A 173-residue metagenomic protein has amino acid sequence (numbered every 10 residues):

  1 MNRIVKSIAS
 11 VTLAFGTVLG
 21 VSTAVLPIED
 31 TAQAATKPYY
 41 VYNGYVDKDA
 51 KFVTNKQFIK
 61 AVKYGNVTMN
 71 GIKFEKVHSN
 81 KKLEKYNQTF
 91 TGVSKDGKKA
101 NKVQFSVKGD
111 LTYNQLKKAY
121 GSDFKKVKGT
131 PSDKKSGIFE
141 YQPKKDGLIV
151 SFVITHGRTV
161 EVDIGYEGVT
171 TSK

Functional and structural regions predicted by a protein language model:
M1-F15: Bacterial N-terminal signal peptides that target proteins for export
R3, V18-K126, T171: Short helix/turn-capping signatures at newly exposed starts of structured segments
H78-K81, F139-P143: Short acidic-hydrophobic surface loop/beta-edge motif
K98-V103, G157-V169: Short, well-ordered strand-loop elements centered on a beta-strand within folded domains, enriched for acidic residues
A100-N101, K134-E140: Short, hydrophobic/aromatic-rich segments at coil-to-beta transitions
T112, G129-K134: Short acidic, Gly/Pro-enriched loop/turn segments at secondary-structure junctions
V127-P131, V162-K173: A short, surface-exposed interaction/processing loop segment used at functional sites
E140-K144, L148-I164: Short, exposed beta-strand-loop hairpins at the edges of beta-sheets in extracellular/periplasmic proteins
